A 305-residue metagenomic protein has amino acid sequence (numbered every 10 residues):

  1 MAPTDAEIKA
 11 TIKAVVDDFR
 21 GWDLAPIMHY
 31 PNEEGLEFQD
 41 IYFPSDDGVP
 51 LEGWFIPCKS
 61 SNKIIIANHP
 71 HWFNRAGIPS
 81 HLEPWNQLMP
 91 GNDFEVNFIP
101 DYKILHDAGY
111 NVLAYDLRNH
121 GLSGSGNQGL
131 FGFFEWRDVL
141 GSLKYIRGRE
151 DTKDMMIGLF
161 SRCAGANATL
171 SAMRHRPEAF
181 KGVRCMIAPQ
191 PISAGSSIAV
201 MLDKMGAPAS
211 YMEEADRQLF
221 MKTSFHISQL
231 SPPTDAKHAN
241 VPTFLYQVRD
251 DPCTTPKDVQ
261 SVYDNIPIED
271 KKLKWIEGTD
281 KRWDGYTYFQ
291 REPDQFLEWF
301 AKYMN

Functional and structural regions predicted by a protein language model:
M1-E34: N-terminal targeting or regulatory segments adjacent to alpha/beta-hydrolase or S9 domains
W22-I64: N-terminal cap/lid segment of alpha/beta-hydrolase-fold proteins
C58-A108, V112-L113: Short, surface-exposed "cap/lid" segments of acyl-processing enzymes
N97-D107, L117, Q128-E150: Alpha/beta-hydrolase active-site loop
S171-F225: Hydrolase active-site cap/lid region
H238-N240, L245-Q247, D251: Short beta-strand/loop motif that positions the catalytic acidic residue of the alpha/beta-hydrolase fold
V241, T255-D264: Short alpha-helix in the alpha/beta-hydrolase fold that links the catalytic acid
Q260, D264-N305: C-terminal catalytic histidine-bearing segment of alpha/beta-hydrolase fold enzymes
